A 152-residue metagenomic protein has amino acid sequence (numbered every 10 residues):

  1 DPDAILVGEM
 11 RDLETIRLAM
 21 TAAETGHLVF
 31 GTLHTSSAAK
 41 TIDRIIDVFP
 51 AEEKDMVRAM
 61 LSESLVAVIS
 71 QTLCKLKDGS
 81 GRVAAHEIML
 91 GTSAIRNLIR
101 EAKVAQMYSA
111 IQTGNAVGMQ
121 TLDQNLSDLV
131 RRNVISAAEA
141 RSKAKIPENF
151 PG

Functional and structural regions predicted by a protein language model:
D1-G152: Short, flexible helix-loop junctions that flank or precede catalytic/ligand sites
